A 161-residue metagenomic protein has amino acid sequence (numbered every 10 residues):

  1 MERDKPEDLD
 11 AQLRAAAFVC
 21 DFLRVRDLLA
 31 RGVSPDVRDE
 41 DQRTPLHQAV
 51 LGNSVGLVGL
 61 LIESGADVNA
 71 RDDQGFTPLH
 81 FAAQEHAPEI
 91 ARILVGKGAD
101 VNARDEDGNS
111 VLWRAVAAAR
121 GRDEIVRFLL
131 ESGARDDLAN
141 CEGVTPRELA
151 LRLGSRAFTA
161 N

Functional and structural regions predicted by a protein language model:
M1-R31, E40-R43: Intrinsically disordered, low-complexity regulatory segments in ankyrin-centric signaling systems
A15-C20, Q48-S54, F81-A87, R114-R122 (+1 more regions): Ankyrin repeat A-helix N-terminal signature
D21-L29, S54-I62, A87-V95, R120-L130 (+1 more regions): Ankyrin repeat structural motif
L130-N161: Leucine-rich solenoid repeat scaffolds
